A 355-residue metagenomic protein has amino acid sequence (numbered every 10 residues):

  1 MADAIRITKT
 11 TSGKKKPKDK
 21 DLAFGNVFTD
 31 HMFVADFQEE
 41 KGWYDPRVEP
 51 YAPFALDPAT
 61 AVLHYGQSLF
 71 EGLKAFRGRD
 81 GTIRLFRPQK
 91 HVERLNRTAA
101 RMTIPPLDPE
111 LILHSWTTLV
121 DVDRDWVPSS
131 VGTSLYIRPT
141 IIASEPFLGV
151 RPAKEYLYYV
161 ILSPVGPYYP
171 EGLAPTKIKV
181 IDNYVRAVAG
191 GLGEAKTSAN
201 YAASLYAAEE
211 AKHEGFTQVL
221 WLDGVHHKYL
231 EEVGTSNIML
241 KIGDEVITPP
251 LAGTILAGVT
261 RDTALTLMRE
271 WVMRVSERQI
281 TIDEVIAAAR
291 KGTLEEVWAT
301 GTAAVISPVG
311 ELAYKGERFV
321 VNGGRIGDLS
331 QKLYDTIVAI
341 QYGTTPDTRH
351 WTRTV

Functional and structural regions predicted by a protein language model:
A2-D19, V27-T29, G166, P170 (+2 more regions): Conserved catalytic-core subdomain
A2-D57, L63: Intrinsically disordered, low-complexity, positively charged segments
D3-A4, D21, P88-H91, N96-E214 (+1 more regions): Extended Lys/Arg-rich, glycine-bearing segments that form polyanion-binding/interaction patches within enzyme domains
N26-V34, V48, A61, L173-L222 (+1 more regions): Active-site-adjacent loop/helix segments that line or gate small-molecule/cofactor pockets in enzymes
D36-W43, L69, F76-G81, P88 (+6 more regions): Short acidic-glycine loop/turn motifs at beta-strand connectors
L56-K74, A303-S307: Conserved phosphate/anionic-ligand binding catalytic regions in large, soluble enzymes, centered on
D108-E110, W126-S134, V219-L222, V272-D283 (+1 more regions): Flexible, glycine/charged-enriched surface loops at secondary-structure junctions
